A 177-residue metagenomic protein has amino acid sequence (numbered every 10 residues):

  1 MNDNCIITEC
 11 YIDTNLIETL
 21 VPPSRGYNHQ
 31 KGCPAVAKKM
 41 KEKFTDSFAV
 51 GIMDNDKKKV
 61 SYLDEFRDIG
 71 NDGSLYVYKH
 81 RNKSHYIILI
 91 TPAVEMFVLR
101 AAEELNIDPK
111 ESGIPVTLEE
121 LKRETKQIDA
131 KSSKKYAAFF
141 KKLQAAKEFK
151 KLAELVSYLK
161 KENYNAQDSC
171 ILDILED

Functional and structural regions predicted by a protein language model:
M1-V50: RecA-like P-loop NTPase motor core
Y11, D56-K57: Short, glycine/serine-rich, charged loops/turns that create anion-binding and catalytic segments at active sites
E18-P23, K39-V50, K57-D177: C-terminal accessory helical subdomains adjacent to catalytic cores in phosphodiester- and nucleotide-handling enzymes
